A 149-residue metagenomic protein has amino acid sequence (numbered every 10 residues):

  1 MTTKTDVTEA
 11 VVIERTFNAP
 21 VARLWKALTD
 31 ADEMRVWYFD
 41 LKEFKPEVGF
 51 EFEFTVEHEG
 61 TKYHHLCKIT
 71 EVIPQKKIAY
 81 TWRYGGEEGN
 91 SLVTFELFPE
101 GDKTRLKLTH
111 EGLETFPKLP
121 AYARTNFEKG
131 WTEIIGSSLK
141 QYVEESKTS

Functional and structural regions predicted by a protein language model:
M1-E43: Hydrophobic ligand-binding cavity/cleft-lining segments
D6, G112-S149: A conserved amphipathic terminal alpha-helix motif
V12-I13, D32-H64, Q75, S149: Short beta-edge strand/loop motif at the mouth of beta-sheet-based domains
R15, L108-H110: Short, hydrophobic/aromatic-enriched beta-strand segments in well-ordered soluble domains
A19, H64, E88, Y122 (+1 more regions): Residues at secondary-structure transition points
L24, M34, F52-F54, I69 (+4 more regions): Hydrophobic pocket/interface hotspot
T29-D30, P74, G136, E144: Residues at helix-coil transition
E43, E59-K103, E111-E114: Hydrophobic-ligand binding "helix-grip"
